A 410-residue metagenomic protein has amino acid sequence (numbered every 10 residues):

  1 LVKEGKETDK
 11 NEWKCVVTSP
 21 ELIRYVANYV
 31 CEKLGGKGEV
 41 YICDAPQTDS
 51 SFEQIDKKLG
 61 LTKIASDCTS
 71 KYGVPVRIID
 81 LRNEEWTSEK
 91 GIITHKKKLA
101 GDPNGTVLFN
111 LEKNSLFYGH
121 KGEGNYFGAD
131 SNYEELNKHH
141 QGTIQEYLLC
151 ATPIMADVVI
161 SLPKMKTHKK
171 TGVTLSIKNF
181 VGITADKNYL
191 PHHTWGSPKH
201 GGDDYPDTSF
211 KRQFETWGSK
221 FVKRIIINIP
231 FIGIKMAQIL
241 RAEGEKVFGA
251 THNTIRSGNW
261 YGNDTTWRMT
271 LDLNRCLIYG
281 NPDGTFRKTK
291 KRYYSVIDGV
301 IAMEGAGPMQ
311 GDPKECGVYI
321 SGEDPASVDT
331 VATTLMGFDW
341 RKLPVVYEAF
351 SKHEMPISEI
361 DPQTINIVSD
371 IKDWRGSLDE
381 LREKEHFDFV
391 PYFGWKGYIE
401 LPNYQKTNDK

Functional and structural regions predicted by a protein language model:
L1-K410: Extended, low-polarity segments enriched in aliphatic/aromatic residues
